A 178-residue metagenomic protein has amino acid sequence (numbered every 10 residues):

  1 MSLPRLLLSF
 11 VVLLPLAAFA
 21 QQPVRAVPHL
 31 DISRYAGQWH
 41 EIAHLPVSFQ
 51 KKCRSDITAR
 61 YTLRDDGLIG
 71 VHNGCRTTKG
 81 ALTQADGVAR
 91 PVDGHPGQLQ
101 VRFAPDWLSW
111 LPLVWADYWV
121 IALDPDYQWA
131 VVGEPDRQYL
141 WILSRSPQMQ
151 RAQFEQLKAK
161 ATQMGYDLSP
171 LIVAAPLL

Functional and structural regions predicted by a protein language model:
M1-R5: Positively charged n-region of N-terminal signal peptides that target proteins for export
L7-A17: Bacterial N-terminal signal peptides
A18-L178: A beta-rich soluble binding module of mature secreted/lumenal proteins
